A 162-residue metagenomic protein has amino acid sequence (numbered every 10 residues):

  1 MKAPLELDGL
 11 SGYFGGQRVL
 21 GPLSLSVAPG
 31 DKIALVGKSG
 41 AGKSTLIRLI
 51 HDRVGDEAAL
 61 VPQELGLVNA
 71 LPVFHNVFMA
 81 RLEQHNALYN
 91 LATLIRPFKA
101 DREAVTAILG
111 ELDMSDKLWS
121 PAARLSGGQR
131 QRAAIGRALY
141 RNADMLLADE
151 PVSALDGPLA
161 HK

Functional and structural regions predicted by a protein language model:
L5-L7, V19-P22: Conserved structural motif at the start of ABC-family nucleotide-binding domains
E64, L71-A92: Q-loop/switch helix immediately C-terminal to the Walker
N90-K117: Conserved ABC ATPase "signature" region
P121-L125, Q129: Conserved ABC ATPase signature
I135: Hydrophobic anchor residue at the start of the ABC signature
L146-E150: Catalytic Walker B motif of ABC-type/P-loop ATPase nucleotide-binding domains
G157-L159: Helix N-cap at the start of a conserved alpha-helix in ABC-type nucleotide-binding domains
